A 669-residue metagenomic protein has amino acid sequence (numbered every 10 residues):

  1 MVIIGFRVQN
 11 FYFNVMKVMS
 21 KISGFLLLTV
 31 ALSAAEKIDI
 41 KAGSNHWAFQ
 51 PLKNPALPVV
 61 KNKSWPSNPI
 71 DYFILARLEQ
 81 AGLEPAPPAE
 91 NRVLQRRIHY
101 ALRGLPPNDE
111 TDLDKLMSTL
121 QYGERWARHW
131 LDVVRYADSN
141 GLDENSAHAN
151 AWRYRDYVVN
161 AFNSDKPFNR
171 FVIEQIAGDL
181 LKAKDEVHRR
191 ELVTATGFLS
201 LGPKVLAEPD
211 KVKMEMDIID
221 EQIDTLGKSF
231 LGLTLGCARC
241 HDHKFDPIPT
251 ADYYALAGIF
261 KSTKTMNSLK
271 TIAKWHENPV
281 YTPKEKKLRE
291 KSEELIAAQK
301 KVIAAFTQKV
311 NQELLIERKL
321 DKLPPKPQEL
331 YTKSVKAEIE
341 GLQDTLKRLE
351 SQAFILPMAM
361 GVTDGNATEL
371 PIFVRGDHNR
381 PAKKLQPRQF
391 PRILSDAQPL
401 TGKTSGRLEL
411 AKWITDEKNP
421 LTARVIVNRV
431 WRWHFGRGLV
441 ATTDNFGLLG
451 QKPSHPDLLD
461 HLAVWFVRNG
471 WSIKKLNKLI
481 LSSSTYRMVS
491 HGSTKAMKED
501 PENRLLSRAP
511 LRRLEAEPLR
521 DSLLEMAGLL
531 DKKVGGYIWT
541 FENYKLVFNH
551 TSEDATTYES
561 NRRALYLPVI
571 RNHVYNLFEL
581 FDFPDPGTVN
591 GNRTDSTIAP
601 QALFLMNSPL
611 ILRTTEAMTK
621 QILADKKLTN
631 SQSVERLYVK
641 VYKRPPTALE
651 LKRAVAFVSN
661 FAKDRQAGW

Functional and structural regions predicted by a protein language model:
K17-F25: Sec-dependent signal peptide recognition, specifically the positively charged N-region followed immediately by
L26-A35: Hydrophobic h-region of N-terminal signal peptides that target proteins for export in Gram-negative bacteria
A34, V59, M214-L226, L330-K333 (+1 more regions): Electrostatic cytochrome c docking/interface patches
A35-L57, R128, H148, A161-I218 (+3 more regions): Post-cleavage N-terminal segment of exported redox proteins
N62-R97, A101-Y122, H129, R135-K184 (+8 more regions): Primarily short, surface-exposed interaction patches in extracytoplasmic proteins
L181-E290, F578, N590, L612: Sequence context surrounding c-type heme c attachment/ligation sites in exported
